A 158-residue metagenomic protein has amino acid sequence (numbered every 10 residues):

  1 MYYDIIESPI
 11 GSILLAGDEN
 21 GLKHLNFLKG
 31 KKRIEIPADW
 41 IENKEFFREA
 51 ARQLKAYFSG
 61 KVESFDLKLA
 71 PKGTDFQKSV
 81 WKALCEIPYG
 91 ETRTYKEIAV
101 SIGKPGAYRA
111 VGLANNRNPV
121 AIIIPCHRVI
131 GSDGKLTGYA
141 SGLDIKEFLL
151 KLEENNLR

Functional and structural regions predicted by a protein language model:
M1-P105, L152-R158: Basic nucleic-acid-binding alpha-helical/helix-turn surface characteristic of O6-alkylguanine DNA
F65-L69, V111, L136-Y139: Short clusters of hydrophobic/aromatic residues that line enzyme substrate/ligand-binding pockets
P88, N118-I122, G134: Histidine- and aromatic-rich ligand-binding microenvironments
G106-N118: Regulatory, non-catalytic segments
I122-V129: Short Lys/Arg-enriched helix C-cap and helix-to-coil transition segments that create basic nucleic-acid-contact patches
S132-R158: …primarily DNA-binding HTH/wHTH and HhH modules…
